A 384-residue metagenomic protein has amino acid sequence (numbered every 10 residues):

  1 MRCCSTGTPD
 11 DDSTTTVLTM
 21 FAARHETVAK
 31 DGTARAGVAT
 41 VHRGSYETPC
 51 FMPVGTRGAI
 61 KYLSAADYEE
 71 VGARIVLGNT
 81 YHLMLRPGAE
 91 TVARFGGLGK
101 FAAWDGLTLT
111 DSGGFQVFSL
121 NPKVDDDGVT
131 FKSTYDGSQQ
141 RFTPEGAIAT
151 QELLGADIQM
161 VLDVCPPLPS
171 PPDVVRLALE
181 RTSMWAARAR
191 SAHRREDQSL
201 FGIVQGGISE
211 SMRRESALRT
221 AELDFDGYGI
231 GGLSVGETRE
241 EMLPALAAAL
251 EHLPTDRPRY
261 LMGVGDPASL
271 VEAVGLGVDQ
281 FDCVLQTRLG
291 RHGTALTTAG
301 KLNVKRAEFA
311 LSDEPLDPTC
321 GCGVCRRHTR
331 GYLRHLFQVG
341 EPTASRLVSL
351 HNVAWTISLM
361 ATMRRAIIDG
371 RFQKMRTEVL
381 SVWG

Functional and structural regions predicted by a protein language model:
C3-C4: Cysteine-centered motifs
L18-R194, A307-A310: Non-catalytic, usually N-terminal nucleic-acid engagement modules in DNA/RNA processing proteins
L18-V38, Y46-C50, Y62, D163-P169 (+1 more regions): C-terminal extensions of enzymes
G44, V76, D111, Q151 (+5 more regions): Conserved, mostly hydrophobic/aromatic
L168, R176, G227-L233, P342-S345: Glycine- and acidic
E180-S183, A192-L316: Glycine-rich phosphate/ribose-binding loops and adjacent secondary-structure elements that form binding surfaces
